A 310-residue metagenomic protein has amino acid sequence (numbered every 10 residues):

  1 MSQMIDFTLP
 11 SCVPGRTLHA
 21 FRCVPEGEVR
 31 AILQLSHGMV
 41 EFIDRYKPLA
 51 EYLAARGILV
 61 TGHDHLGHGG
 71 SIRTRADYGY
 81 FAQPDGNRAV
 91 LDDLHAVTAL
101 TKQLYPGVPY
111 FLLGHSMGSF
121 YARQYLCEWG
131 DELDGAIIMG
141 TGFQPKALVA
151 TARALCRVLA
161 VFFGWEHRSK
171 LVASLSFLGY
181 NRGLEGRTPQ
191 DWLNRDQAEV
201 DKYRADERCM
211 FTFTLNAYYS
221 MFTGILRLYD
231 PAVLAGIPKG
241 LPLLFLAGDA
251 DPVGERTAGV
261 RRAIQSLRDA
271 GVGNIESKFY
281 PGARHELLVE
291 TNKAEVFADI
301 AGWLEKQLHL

Functional and structural regions predicted by a protein language model:
M1-P25: N-terminal cap/lid segment of alpha/beta-hydrolase-fold proteins
S36-E41, S116-M117, D249-A250: Active-site glycine-rich loops that stabilize anionic/oxyanionic intermediates across multiple enzyme folds
A50-A76: Conserved alpha/beta-hydrolase
A82-K102: Alpha/beta-hydrolase active-site loop
Y105-S116: Alpha/beta-hydrolase fold nucleophile elbow
A122-R208: Alpha/beta-hydrolase-fold enzymes
F245-A247: Short beta-strand/loop motif that positions the catalytic acidic residue of the alpha/beta-hydrolase fold
A270, N274-L310: Catalytic active-site module of serine/aspartate enzymes centered on a nucleophile-bearing elbow/loop
